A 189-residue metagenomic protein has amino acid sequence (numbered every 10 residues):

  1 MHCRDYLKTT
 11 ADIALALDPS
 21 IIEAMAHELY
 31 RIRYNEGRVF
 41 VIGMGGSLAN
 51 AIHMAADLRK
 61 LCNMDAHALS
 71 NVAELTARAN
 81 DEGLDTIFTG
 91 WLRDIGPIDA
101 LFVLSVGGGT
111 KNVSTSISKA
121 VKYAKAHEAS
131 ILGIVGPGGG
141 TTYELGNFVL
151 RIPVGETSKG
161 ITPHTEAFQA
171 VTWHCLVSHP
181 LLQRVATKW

Functional and structural regions predicted by a protein language model:
M1-L17: Generic N-terminal amphipathic, Lys/Arg-enriched alpha-helix
H2, I21, H164, F168: Conserved acidic
L7, A26, A55: Short amphipathic alpha-helical/adjacent loop interface patches that line ligand and macromolecule-binding sites
T9, I21-A24, S116: Charged catalytic carboxylate motif
L17-N35: A short, well-structured juxtamembrane/interface segment
V41-W189: Glycine-rich phosphate-binding loops that contact phosphosugars or nucleotide phosphates
